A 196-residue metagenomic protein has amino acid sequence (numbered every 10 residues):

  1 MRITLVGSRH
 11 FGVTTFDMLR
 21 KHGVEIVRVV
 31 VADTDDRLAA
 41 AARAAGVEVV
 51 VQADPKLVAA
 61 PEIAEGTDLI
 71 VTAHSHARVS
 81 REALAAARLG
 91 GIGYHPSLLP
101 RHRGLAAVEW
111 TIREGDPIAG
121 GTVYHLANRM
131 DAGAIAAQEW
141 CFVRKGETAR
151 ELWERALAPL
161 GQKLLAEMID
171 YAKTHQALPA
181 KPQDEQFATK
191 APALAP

Functional and structural regions predicted by a protein language model:
M1-A32: N-terminal Rossmann-like dinucleotide-binding module
R2, H10, H22, N128-P196: Active-site-proximal loop/hinge segments within enzyme catalytic domains
G7, A42, I70, V123 (+2 more regions): A residue-level signal for conserved active-site and pocket-lining positions in enzyme catalytic cores
H10-F11, D36-R37, R78: Short alpha-helical
H22, A45-G46, A86-A87: Short, structured coil segments at secondary-structure junctions
E25, E48, I118: Residue-level detector of anion-binding/catalytic polar loops
R28-L69: N-terminal glycine-/serine-/threonine-rich beta1-alpha1-beta2 phosphate-ribose binding loop of Rossmann-like
A53-N128, A132: Alpha-helical oligomerization interface recognition
